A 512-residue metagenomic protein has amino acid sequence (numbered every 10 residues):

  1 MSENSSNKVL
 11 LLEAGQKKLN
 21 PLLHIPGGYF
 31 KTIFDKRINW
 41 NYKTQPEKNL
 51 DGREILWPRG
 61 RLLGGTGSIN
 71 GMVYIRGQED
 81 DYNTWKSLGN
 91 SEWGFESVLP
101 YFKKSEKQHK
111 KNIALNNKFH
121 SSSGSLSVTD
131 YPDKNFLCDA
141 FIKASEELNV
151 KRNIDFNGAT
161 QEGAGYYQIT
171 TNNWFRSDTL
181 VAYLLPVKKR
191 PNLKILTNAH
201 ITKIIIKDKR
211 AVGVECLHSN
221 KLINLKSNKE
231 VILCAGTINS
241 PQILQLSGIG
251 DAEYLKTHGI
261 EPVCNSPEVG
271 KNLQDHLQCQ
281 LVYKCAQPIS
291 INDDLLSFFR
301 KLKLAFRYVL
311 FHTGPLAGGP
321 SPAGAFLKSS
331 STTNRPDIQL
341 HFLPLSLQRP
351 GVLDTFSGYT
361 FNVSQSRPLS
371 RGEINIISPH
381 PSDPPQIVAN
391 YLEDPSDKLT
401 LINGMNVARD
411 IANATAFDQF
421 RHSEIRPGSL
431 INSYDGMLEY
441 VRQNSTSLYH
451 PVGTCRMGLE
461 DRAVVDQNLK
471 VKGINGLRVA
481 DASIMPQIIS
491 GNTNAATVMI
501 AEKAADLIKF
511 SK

Functional and structural regions predicted by a protein language model:
M1-K512: N-terminal redox-cofactor-binding region of secreted/periplasmic oxidoreductases
